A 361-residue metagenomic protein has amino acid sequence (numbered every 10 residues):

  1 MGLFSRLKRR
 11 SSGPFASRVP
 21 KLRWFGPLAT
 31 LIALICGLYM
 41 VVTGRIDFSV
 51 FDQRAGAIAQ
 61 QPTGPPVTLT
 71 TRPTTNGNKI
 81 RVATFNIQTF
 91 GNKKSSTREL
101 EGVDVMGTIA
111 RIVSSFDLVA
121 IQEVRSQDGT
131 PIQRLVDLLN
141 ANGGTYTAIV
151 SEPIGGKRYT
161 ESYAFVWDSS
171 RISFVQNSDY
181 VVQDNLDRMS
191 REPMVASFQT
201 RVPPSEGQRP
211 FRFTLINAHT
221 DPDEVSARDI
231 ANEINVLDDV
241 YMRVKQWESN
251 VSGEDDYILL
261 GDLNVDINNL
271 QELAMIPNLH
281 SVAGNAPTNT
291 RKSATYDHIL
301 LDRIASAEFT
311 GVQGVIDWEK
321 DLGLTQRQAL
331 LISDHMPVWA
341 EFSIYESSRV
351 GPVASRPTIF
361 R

Functional and structural regions predicted by a protein language model:
G2-R361: Divalent cation-coordinating acidic motifs and surrounding scaffolds that mediate Ca2+/Mg2+/Mn2+/Zn2+-dependent binding
